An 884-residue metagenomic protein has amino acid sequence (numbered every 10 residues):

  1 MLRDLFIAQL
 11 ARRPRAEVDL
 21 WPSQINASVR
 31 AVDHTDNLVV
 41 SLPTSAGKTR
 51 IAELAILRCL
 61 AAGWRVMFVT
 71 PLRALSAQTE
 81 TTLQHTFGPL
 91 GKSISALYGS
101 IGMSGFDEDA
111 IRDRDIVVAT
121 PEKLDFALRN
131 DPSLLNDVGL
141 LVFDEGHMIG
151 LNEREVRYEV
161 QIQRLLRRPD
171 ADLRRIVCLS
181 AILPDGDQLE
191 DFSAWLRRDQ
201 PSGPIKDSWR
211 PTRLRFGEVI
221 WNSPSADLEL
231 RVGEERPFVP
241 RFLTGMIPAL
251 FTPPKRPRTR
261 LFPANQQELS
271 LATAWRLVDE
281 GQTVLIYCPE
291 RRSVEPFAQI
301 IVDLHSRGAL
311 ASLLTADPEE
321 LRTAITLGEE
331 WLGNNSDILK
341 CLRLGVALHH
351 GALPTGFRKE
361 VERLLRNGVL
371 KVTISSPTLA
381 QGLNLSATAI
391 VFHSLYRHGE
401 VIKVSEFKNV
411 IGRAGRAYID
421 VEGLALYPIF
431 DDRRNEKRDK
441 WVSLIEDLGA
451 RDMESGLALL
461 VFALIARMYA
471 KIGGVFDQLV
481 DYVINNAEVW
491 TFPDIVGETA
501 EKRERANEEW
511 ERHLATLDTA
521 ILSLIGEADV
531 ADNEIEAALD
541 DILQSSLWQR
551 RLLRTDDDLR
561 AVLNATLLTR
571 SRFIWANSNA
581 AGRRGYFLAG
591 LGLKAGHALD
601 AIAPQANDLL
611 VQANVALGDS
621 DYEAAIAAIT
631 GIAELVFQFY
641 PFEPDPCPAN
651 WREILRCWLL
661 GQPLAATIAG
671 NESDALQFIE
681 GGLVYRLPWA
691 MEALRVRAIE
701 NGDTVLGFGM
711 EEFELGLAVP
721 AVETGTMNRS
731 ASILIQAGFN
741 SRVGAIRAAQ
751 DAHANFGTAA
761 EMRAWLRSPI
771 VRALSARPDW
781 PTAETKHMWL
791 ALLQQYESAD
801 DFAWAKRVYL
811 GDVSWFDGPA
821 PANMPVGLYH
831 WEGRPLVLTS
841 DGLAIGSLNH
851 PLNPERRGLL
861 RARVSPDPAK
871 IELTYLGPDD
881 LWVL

Functional and structural regions predicted by a protein language model:
L2-R12, V18, S23, P43-A46 (+4 more regions): Conserved C-terminal RecA-like helicase domain
A16-H34: N-terminal pre-P-loop "Q-motif" helix
N37-S41, I51-T79, R167-L173: Conserved SF1/SF2 helicase motif Ia
Q84-L128, P132, K206-W209, F216-V219: Inter-Walker segment of RecA-like/P-loop motor cores
V117, P121-D125, D131-R175: SF2 helicase catalytic motif II
Q163, R175-I300: Conserved interdomain linker/interface between the two RecA-like ATPase lobes of SF2 helicase motors
D172-R175, L385, A389, Y396-E446: Conserved segment of the helicase C-terminal RecA-like domain
K471, V483-I484, A531-L884: C-terminal accessory/interaction regions of large nucleic acid-associated machines
